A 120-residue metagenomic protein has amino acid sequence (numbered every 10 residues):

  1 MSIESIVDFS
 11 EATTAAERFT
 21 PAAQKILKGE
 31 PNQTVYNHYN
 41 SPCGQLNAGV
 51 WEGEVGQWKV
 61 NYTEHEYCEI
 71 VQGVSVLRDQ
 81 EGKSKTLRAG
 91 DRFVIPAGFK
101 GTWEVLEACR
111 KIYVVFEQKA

Functional and structural regions predicted by a protein language model:
M1-Q45: A short, N-terminal "cap"/entry segment at the start of jelly-roll beta-barrel domains of the cupin/DSBH fold
R18, H38-Y39, A48-V50, W58-T63 (+3 more regions): Short histidine-centered beta-strand/loop micro-motifs that create catalytic or ligand/metal-coordination sites
G44-Y62, A97, K119: Conserved short histidine dyad/triad with adjacent acidic residue
A48-V50, Y67, R92: Conserved hydrophobic/aromatic beta-strand scaffold that supports enzyme active sites
V60, L77, K111-Y113: Short hydrophobic/aromatic-rich beta-strand segments that constitute the beta-sheet cores of beta-sandwich/beta-barrel
Y62-L77: Short, conserved beta-strand element in jelly-roll/cupin
E81-A97: Short acidic-glycine-tyrosine-enriched beta hairpin
A89, A97-A120: Ligand-binding loop in jelly-roll beta-barrel domains
